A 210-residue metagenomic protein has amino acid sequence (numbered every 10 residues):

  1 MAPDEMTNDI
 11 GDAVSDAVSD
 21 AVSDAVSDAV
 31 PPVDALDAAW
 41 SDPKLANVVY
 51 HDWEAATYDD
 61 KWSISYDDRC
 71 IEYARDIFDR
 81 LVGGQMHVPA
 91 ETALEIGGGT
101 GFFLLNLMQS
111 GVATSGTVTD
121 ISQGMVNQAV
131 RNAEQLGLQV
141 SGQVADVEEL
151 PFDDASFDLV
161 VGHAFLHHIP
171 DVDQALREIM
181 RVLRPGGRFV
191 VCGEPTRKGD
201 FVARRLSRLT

Functional and structural regions predicted by a protein language model:
A2-D12, D16, D24-N47: N-terminal auxiliary segments of SAM/dcSAM-dependent transferases
A29-H87, N106: Conserved class I S-adenosyl-L-methionine
A90: Phosphate-coordination loops involved in phosphoryl transfer and adenosine-cofactor binding
L94-E149: Class I SAM-dependent methyltransferase SAM/SAH-binding core
E148-L159: A short acidic, Gly/Pro-enriched loop at the edge of an enzyme's catalytic core that lines a small-molecule cofactor
L159-P170: A short SAM/SAH-binding and catalytic strip from SAM-dependent methyltransferases
D173-P185: A short glycine-rich, Lys/Arg-flanked "PGG" loop and its adjoining helix->strand segment in the class I
R188-T210: Conserved class I S-adenosyl-L-methionine
